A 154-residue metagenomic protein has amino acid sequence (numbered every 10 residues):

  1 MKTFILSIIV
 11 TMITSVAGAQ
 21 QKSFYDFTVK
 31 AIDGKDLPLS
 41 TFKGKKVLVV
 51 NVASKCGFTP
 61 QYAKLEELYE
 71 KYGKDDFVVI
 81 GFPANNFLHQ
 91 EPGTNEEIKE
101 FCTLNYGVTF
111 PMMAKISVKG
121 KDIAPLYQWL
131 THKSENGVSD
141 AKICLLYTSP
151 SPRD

Functional and structural regions predicted by a protein language model:
M1-K22: Bacterial Sec-dependent N-terminal signal peptides
Q20-S40: N-terminal "domain-start" segment that seeds a small globular fold
S23-F24, T28, E96-L146: Short, internal strand/loop/helix patches that form the active-site neighborhood or redox-interaction surface
K46, P60-F82, T103-Y106: Conserved helix-turn-beta segment immediately C-terminal to the redox Cys motif in thioredoxin-like folds
N51-K64, N86, Q90: Conserved redox-active cysteine motifs that mediate thiol-disulfide chemistry, especially di-cysteine Cys-X(1-2)-Cys
D76-P92, F110-G120: Thiol-based oxidoreductase modules, predominantly thioredoxin-like and allied folds used for disulfide exchange
Y147-D154: Conserved small/polar residues in nucleotide/adenosyl-binding loops
